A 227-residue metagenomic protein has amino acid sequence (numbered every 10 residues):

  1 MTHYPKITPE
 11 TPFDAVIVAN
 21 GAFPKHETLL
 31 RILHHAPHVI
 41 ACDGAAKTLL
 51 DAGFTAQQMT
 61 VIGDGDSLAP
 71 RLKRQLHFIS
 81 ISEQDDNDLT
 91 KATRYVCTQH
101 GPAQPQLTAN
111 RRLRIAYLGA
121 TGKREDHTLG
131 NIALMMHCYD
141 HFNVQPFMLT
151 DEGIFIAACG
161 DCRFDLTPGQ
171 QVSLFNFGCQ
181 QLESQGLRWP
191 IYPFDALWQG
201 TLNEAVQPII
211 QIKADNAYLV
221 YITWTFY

Functional and structural regions predicted by a protein language model:
M1-K73: N-terminal beta-strand-loop-alpha-helix module at the start of alpha/beta ligand-binding or catalytic domains
K6-T11, L30-H34, F54, L72 (+6 more regions): Solvent-exposed alpha-helices and their adjacent loops that cap or buttress functional pockets in soluble metabolic
A19-A22, A120-T121, T223-W224: Structural motif
K25-E27, T48, D88-T90, R124-L129: Short glycine/serine/threonine-rich phosphate/pyrophosphate-binding segments that cradle anionic phosphate groups
T48-A52, Y95-Q99, H137: A generic secondary-structure signal
L76-L107: Short phosphate-binding loop-to-helix
R112-C162: Anionic-ligand-binding alpha/beta catalytic cores of soluble enzymes and soluble regulatory domains that recognize
D151, A158-Y227: Long, charged alpha-helical interface segments
